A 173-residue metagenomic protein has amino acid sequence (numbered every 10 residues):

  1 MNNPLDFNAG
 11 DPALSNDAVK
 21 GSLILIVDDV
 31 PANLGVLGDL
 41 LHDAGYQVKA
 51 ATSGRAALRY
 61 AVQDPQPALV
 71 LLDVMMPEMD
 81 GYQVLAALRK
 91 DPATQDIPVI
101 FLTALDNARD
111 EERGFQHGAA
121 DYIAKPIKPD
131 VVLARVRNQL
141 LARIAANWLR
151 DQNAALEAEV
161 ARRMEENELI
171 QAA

Functional and structural regions predicted by a protein language model:
M1-L25, G38: Non-catalytic signal-transmission and effector/linker regions of two-component phosphorelay proteins
D28, L72-D73, T103: Active-site residues of response regulator receiver
G35-D43: Charged docking surfaces used in two-component/phosphorelay signaling
A50-R59, G81: Helix N-cap/capping motif at the beta->alpha junctions
P65-L72: Active-site beta3 strand of CheY-like receiver
M76, G114: Receiver (REC) domain active-site loop signature in two-component systems and cognate sites in sensor histidine kinases
Q139, I144-A173: Amphipathic alpha-helical coiled-coil "transmission" helices that mediate dimerization and conformational coupling
